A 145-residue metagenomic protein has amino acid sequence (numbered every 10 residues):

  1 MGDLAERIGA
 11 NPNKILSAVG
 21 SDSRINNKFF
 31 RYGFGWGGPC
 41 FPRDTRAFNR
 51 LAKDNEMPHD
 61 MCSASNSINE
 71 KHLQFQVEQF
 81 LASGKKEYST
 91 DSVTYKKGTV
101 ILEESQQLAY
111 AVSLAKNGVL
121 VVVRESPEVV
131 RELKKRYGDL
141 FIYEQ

Functional and structural regions predicted by a protein language model:
G2-Q145: Structural/interface elements that position substrates and couple domains in central-metabolism enzymes
